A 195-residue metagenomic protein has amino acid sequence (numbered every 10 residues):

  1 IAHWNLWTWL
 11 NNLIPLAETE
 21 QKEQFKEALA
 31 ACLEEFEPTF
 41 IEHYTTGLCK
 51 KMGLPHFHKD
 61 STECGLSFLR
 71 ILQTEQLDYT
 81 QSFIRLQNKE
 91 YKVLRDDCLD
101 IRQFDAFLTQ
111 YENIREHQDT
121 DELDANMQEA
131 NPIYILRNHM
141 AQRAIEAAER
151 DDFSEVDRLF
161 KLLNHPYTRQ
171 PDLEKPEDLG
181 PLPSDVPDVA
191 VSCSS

Functional and structural regions predicted by a protein language model:
I1-S195: Regulatory N- and C-terminal appendages and interdomain linkers associated with kinase/kinase-like NTP transferase
